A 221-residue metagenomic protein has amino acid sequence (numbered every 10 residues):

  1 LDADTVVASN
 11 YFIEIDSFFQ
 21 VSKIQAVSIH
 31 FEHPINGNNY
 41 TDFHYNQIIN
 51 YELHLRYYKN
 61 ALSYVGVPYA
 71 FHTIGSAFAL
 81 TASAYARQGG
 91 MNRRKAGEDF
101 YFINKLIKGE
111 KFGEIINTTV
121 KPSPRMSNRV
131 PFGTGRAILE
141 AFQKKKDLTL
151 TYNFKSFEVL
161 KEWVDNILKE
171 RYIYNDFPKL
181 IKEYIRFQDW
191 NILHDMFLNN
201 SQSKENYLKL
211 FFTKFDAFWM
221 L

Functional and structural regions predicted by a protein language model:
D2-V6: The conserved acidic donor/metal-binding loop of glycosyltransferases
N10-I49: Conserved donor NDP-sugar-binding/catalytic core segment of glycosyltransferases
Y58-A79: A recurrent flexible, glycine/aromatic-enriched loop bordering the glycosyltransferase active site that acts as
A84-Y85, F102: Hydrophobic/aromatic residues within transmembrane alpha-helices of multi-pass small-molecule transporters
R94, L106-K121: Catalytic donor-sugar/metal-binding loop of nucleotide-sugar-dependent glycosyltransferases
R94-Y101: Acidic donor-binding loop at a coil-to-helix junction in glycosyltransferase catalytic cores that engages
I115-T134: Active-site donor/metal-binding and catalytic loop motifs of nucleotide-sugar-dependent glycosylation enzymes
E140-L221: Terminal low-complexity segments of carbohydrate-biosynthetic enzymes
